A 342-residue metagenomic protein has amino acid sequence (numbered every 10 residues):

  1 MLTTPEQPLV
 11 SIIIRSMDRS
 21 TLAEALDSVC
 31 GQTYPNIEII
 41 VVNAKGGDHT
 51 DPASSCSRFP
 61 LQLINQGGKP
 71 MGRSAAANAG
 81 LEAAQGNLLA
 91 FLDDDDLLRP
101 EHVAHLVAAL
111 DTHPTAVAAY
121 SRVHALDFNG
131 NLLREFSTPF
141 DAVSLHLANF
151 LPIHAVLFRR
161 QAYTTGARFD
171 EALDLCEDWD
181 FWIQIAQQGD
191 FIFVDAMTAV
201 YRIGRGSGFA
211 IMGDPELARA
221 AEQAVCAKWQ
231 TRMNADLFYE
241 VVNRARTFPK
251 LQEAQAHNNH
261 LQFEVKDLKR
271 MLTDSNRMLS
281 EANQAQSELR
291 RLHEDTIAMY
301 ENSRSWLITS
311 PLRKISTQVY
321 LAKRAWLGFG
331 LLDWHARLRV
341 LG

Functional and structural regions predicted by a protein language model:
M1-R219, A227: Nucleotide-sugar donor-binding/catalytic module of glycosyltransferases that assemble extracellular/cell-envelope
Q223, A227-G342: Boundary detector for helix-to-coil junctions that initiate low-complexity/charged tails
